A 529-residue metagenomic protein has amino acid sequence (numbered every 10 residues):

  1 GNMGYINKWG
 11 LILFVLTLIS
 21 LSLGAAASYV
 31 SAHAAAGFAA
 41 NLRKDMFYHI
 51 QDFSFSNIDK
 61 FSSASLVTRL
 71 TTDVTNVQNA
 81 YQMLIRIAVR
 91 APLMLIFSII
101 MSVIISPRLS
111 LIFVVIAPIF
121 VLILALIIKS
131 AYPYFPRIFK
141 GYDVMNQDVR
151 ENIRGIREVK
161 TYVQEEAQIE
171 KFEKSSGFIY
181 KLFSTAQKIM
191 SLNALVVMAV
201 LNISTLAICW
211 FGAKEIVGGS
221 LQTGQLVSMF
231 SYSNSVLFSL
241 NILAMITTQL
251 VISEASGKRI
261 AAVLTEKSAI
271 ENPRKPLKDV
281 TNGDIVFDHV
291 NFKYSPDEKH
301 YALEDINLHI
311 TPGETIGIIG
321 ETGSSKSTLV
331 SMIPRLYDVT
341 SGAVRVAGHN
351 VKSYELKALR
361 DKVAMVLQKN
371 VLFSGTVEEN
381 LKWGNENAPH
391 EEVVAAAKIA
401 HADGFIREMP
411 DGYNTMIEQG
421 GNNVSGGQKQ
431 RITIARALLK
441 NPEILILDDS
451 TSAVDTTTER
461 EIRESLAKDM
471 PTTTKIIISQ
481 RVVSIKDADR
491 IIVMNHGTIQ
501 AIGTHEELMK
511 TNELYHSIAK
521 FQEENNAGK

Functional and structural regions predicted by a protein language model:
G1-A39, D59, I123, T223-G224 (+1 more regions): Transmembrane-helix motif of ABC transporter permease domains
N2, M101-V115, T185-R259, V263-L264: Helix-loop-helix
L13-L16, Q82-I138, W210-L221: Transmembrane helices of ABC transporter permease
V15, S20-A35, A117-A131, T161 (+7 more regions): Alpha-helical transmembrane segments
A27, A35-F38, Q51-D52, N57-A91 (+12 more regions): Extended hydrophobic secondary-structure segments
A36, K44-T68, T72-V74, Q147-K171 (+5 more regions): Short intracellular "coupling" helices and adjacent cytoplasmic loop segments at the cytosolic face of multi-pass
D52-S56, T72-I85, V89, L93 (+5 more regions): An intracellular "coupling" helix at the cytosolic face of ABC transporter transmembrane type-1 domains
D279-K529: ABC-type nucleotide-binding domain
